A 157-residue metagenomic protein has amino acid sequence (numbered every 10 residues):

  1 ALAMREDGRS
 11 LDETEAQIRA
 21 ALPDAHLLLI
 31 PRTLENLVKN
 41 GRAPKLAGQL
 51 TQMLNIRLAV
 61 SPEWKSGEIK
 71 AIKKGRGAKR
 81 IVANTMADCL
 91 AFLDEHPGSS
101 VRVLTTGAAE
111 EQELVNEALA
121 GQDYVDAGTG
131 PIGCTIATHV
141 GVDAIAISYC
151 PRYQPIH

Functional and structural regions predicted by a protein language model:
L2-H157: Mixed-charge interfacial surface used for oligomerization/domain docking and macromolecular partner engagement
